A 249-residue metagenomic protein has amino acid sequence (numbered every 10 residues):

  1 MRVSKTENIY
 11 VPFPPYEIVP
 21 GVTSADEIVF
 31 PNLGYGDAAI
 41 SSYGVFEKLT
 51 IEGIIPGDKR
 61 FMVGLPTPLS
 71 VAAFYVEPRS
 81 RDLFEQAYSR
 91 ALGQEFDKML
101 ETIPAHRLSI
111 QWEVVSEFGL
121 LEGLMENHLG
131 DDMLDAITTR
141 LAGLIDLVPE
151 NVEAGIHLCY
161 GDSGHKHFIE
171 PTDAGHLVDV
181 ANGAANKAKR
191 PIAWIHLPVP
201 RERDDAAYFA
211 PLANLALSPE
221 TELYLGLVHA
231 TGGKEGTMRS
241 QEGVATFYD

Functional and structural regions predicted by a protein language model:
M1-I9: N-terminal basic, low-complexity leaders that serve as flexible interaction/assembly modules and, when applicable, as
I9-P104, I110-A136: Active-site-proximal, glycine-rich beta->alpha crossover segments in alpha/beta enzymes that shape flexible
L33-K48, R81-E95, G130-L144, P171-G183 (+2 more regions): Well-ordered, non-membrane alpha-helical segments in soluble/globular domains
D58-G64, R107-Q111, N151-H157, P191-H196 (+1 more regions): Structural preference for beta-strand elements that scaffold enzyme active sites
P66-S70, E113-E117, C159-S163, L197-E202 (+1 more regions): Active-site beta-loop-alpha junctions enriched in small/polar residues
A72-E77, G119-L124, H165-E170, D205-F209 (+1 more regions): A short acidic (Asp/Glu
I137, D146-P200: Long, well-ordered mid-to-C-terminal structural blocks that present hydrophobic/aromatic surfaces
A185-D249: Catalytic-face loop-and-helix region of soluble metabolic enzyme cores
